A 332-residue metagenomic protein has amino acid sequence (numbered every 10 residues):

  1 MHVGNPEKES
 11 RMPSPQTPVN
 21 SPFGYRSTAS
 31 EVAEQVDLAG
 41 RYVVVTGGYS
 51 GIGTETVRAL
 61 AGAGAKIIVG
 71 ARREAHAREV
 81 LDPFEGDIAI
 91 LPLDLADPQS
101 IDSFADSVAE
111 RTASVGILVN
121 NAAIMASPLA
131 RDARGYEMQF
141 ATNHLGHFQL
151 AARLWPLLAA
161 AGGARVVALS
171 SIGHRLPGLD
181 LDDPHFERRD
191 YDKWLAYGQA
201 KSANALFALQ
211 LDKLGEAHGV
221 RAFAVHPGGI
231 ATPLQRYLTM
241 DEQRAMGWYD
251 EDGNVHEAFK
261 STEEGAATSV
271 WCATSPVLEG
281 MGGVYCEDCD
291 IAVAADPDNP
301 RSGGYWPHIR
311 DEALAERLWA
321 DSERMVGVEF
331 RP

Functional and structural regions predicted by a protein language model:
G4-R244, W248, R324-P332: Rossmann-fold NAD(P)H-dependent dehydrogenase/reductase core
T17-P22, A200, W248-R301, R310-E316 (+1 more regions): C-terminal helical subdomain
V69, L93, E257, P307-R310: Pocket-edge positions in alpha/beta enzyme catalytic cores
I101, G303, P307-H308: A signal for specific C-terminal beta-sheet/loop modules enriched in small/flexible residues with GP/PG/PP motifs
R189, K193, E251-V255, G303-Y305: A short, mixed-charge helix-start or loop-turn motif at secondary-structure junctions
